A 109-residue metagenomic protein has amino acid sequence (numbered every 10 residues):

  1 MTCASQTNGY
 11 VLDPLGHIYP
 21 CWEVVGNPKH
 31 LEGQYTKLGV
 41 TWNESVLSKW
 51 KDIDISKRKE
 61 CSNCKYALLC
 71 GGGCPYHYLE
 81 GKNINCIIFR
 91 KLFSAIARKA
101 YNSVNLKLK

Functional and structural regions predicted by a protein language model:
M1-N27, L69: A C-terminal junction/extension of Radical SAM enzymes
T2, Q6, K29-Y35, Y76: Generic hydrophobic/packing signal
Y10, H30, I84: A broad, low-specificity signal marking well-ordered, structured residues that form hydrophobic/aromatic
L15, S56-K109: Radical SAM enzyme core and accessory elements
C21-Y35, A97-K109: Short secondary-structure transition/capping segments
E23-G71: C-terminal accessory region of radical SAM enzymes
